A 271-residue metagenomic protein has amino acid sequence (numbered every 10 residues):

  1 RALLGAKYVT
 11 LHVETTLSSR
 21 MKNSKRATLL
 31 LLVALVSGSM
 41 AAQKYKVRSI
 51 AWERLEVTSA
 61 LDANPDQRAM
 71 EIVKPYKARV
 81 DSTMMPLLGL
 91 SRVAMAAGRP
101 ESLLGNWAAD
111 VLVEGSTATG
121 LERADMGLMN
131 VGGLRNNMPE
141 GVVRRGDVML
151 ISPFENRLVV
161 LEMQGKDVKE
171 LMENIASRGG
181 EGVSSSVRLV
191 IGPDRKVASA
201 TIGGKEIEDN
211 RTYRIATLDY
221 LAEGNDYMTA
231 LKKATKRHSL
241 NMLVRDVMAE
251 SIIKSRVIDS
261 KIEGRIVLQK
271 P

Functional and structural regions predicted by a protein language model:
R1-A2, I72-K77, L88, V187 (+1 more regions): Generic hydrophobic, helix-prone segments enriched in Leu/Val/Ile
R1-I50: Bacterial Sec-dependent N-terminal signal peptides
L29-L30, A63, S82, A94: Coil residues (strongly favoring Ser/Thr
K44-S59, S102, N106-A109, V113-P271: Feature captures C-terminal
E53-S82: N-terminal targeting signals for Sec/Tat export/insertion, comprising classic cleavable signal peptides
S82-R99, Y227-A234: Acidic/histidine-rich, surface-exposed loop or edge segments in extracytoplasmic proteins
